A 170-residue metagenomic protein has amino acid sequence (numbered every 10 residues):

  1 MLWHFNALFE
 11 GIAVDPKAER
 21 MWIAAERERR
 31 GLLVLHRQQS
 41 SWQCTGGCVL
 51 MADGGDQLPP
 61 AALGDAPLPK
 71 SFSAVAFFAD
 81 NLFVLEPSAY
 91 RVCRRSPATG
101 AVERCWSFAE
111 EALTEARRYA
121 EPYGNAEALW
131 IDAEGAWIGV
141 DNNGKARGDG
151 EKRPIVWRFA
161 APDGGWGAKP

Functional and structural regions predicted by a protein language model:
M1-P170: Sequence/structural signature of beta-propeller domains
